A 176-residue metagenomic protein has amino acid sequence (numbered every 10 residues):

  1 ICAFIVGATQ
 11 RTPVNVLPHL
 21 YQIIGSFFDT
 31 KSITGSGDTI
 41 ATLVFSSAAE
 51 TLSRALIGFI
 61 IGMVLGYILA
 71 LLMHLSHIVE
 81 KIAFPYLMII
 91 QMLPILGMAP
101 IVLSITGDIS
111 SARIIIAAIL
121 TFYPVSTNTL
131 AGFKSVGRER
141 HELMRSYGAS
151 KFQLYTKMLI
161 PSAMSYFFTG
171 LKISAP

Functional and structural regions predicted by a protein language model:
I1-A8: N-terminal signal-anchor/first transmembrane alpha helix
T9-I60: Periplasmic/extracellular loop-to-transmembrane helix junction in inner-membrane transport proteins
F45-S53, E80, L87-I90, G107 (+3 more regions): Alpha-helical membrane-interface segments at transmembrane helix boundaries
E50, R54-M63, L96, P100 (+2 more regions): Hydrophobic alpha-helical transmembrane segments in multi-pass membrane proteins
I57-L87: Transmembrane-helix boundary motif in ABC transporter permease subunits
L87-P124, A131-G132: Generic hydrophobic transmembrane alpha-helix motif, especially the helices
I115, I119, F152-P176: Transmembrane alpha-helices
K134-R145, F152-Q153, K157: Intracellular coupling helices
